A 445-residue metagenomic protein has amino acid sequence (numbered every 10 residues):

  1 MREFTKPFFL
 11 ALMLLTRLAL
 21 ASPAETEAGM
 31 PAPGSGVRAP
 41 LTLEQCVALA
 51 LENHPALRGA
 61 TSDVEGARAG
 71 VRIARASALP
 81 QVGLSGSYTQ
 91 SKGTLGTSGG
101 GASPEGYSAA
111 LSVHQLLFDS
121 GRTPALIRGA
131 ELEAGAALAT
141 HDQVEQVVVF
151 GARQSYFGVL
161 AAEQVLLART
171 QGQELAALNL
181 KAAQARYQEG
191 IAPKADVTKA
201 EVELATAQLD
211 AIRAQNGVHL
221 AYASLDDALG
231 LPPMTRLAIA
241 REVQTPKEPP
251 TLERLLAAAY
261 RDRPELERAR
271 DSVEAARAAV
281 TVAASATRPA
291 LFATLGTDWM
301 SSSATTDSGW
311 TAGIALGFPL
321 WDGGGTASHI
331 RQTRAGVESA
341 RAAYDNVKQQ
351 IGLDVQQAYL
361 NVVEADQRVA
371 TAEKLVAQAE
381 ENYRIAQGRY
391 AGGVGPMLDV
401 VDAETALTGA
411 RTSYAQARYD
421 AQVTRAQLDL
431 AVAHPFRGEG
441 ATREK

Functional and structural regions predicted by a protein language model:
M1-F9: Bacterial N-terminal signal peptides that target proteins for export
F4, S22-S35, S413-K445: Acidic, low-complexity, intrinsically disordered peripheral segments
F9-A19: Bacterial N-terminal signal peptides
A21-S87, P233, I239-E274, L320 (+3 more regions): Bacterial Sec-pathway N-terminal export signals of envelope proteins
P40-T42, Q81-V144, R254-L255, D262 (+2 more regions): Small/polar-residue-enriched beta-strand and adjacent coil segments characteristic of outer-membrane beta-barrel
Q143-A258, A358-N361, A365, I385 (+2 more regions): Periplasmic alpha-helical coiled-coil/stalk elements that build and connect Gram-negative outer-membrane
Y187-I191, Y390-V394, A431: A short glycine-centered flexible hinge/capping loop motif at secondary-structure junctions
